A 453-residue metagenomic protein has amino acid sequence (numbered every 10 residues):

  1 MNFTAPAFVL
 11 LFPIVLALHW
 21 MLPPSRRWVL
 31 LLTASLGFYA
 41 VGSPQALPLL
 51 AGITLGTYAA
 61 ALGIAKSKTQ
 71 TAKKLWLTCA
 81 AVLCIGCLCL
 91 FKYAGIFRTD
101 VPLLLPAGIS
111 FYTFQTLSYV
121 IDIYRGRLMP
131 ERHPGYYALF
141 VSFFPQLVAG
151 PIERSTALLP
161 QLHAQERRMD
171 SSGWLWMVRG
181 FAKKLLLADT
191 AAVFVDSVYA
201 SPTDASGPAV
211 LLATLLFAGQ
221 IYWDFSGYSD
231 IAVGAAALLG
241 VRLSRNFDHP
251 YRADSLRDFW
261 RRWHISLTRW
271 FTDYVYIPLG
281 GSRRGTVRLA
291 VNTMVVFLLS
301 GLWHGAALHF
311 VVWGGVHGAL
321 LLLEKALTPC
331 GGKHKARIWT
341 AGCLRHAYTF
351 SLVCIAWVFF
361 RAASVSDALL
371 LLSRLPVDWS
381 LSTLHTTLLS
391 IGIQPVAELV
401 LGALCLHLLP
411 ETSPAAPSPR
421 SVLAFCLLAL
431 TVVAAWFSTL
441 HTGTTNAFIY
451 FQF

Functional and structural regions predicted by a protein language model:
M1-G402, L406, P410, P414-Q452: Membrane-embedded transmembrane alpha-helical bundles that form the catalytic cores of multi-pass lipid-modifying
